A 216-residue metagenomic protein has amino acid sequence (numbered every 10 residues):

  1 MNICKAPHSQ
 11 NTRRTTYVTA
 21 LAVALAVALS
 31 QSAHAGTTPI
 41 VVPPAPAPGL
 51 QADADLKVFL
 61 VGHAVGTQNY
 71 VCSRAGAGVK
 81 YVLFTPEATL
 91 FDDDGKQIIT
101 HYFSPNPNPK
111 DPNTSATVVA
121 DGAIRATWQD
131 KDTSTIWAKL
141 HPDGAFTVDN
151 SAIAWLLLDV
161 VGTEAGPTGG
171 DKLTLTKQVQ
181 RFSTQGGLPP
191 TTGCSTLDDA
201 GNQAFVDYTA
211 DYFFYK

Functional and structural regions predicted by a protein language model:
M1-R13: N-terminal secretory signal peptides that target proteins for export/translocation
T19-A28: Bacterial N-terminal signal peptides
Q31-A35: Sec/Tat signal peptide C-region and signal peptidase I cleavage site
G36-T67, G76-K216: Primary mode marks residue(s) on the alpha4-beta5-alpha5 output face of response regulator receiver
